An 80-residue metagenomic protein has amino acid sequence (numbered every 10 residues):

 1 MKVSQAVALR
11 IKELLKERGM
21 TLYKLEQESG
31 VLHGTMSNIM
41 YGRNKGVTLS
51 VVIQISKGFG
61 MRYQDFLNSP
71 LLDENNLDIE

Functional and structural regions predicted by a protein language model:
M1-T21: A short, Lys/Arg-rich alpha-helix, primarily the initiator
A8, Y41, N68: Phosphate-coordinating loops and pocket residues in cytosolic domains that bind phosphorylated ligands
L15, E26, S56: The alpha-helix within a helix-turn-helix
G19-N38: Short alpha-helical DNA-recognition segment
L32, R43, P70-E74: The DNA-recognition helices of helix-turn-helix-type DNA-binding domains
N38, L67-E80: Short, charged recognition helix plus adjacent turn of helix-turn-helix-like nucleic-acid-binding domains
R43-Q54: Short, basic-rich loop-to-helix N-cap that marks the start of a DNA-contacting helix
